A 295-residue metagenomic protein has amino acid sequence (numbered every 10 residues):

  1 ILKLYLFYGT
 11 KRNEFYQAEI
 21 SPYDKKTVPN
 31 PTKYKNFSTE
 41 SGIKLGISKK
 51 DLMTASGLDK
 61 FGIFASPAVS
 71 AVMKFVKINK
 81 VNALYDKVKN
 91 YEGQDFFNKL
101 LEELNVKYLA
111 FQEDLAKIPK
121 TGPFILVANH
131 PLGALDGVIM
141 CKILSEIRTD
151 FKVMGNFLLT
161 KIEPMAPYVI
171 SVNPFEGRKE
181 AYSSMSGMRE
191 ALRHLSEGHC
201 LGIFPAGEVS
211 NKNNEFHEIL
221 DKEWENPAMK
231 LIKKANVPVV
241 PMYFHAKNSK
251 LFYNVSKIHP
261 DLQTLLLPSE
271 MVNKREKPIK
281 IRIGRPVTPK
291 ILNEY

Functional and structural regions predicted by a protein language model:
Y5-R12: Short terminal hydrophobic/aromatic SLiMs and anchors at protein ends
F15-V127, G137-I139, E146-R148, A166-P167: Membrane-anchoring hydrophobic helices of lipid-metabolizing enzymes
H130-A134, V209-S210: Gly/Ser/Thr-rich loops at beta-strand to alpha-helix junctions that form or flank small-molecule/cofactor-binding
G137-I139, P164-A166, P205-A206, K212-H217 (+1 more regions): A short secondary-structure junction signal
I143, R193, K230-L231: Hydrophobic/aromatic ligand-binding patch that stacks against planar heteroaromatic rings of cofactors or nucleotides
S145, D150-S184, M188-R189, L195: Conserved nucleotide-cofactor-binding alpha/beta core module
L195-E208: A structural motif
C200, K212-N293: A cross-family acyltransferase "interaction/gating" segment
